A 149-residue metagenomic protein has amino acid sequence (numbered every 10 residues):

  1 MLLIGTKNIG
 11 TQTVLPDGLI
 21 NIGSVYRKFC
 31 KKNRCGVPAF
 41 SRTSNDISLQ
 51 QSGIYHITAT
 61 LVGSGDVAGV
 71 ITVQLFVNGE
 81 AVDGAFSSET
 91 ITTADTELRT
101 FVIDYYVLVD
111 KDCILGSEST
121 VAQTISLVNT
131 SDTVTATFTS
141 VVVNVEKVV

Functional and structural regions predicted by a protein language model:
M1-V149: Extracellular jelly-roll beta-sandwich "head" domains, especially the C-terminal globular C1q domain
